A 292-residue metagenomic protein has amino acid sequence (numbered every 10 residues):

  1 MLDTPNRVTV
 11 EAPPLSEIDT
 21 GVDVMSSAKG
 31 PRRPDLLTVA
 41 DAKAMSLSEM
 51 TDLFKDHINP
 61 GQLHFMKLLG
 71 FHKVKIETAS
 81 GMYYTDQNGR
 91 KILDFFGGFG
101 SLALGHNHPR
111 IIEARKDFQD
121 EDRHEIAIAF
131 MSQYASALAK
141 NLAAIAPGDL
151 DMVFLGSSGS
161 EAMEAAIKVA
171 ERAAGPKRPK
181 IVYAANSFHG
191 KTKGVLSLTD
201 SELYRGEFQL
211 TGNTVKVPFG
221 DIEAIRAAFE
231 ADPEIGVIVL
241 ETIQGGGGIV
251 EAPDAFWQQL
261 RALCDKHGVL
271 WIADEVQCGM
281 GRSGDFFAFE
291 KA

Functional and structural regions predicted by a protein language model:
L2-A292: Conserved N-terminal phosphate-binding loop of PLP-dependent enzymes in the Aspartate aminotransferase
